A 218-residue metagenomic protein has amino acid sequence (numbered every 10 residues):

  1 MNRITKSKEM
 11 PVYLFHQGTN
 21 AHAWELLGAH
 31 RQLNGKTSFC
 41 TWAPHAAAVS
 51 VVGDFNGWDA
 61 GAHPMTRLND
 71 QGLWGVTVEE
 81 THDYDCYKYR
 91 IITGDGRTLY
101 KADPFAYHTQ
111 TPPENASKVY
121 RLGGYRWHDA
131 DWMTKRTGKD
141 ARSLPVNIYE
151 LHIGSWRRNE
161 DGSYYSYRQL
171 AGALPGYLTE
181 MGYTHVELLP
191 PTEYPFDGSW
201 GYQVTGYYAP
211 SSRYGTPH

Functional and structural regions predicted by a protein language model:
M1-S38, L68-E150, S155-G162, Q169: The feature marks proteins involved in alpha-glucan
W42-V49: Short proline/glycine-enriched turn/loop motifs at strand-loop junctions of beta-rich domains
V49-V51, Y87: Short beta-strand elements bearing conserved aromatic residues within extracellular beta-rich modules
D54-D59, G94: Change "in extracellular beta-sheet-rich domains … of secreted and cell-surface proteins" to "in beta-sheet-rich domains
G61-L68: Short, surface-exposed loop motifs enriched in S/T, G, D/E and P with embedded aromatic residues
K135-G138, A171-G182: Short amphipathic alpha-helices and their capping/turn segments at secondary-structure boundaries
D161, Y165, G176-H218: Aromatic-lined carbohydrate-binding/catalytic grooves of carbohydrate-active enzymes
